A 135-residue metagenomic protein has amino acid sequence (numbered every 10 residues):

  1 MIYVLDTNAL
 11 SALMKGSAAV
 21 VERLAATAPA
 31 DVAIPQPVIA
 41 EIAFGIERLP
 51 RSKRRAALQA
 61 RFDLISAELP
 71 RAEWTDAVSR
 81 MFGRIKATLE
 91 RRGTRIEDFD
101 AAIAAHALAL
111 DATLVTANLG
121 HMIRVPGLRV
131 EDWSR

Functional and structural regions predicted by a protein language model:
M1, A104, L108-R135: Acidic, PIN/NYN-like endoribonuclease modules and their adjacent C-terminal/linker elements
M1-V38, I46-D63, R91, G120: Short, well-structured N-terminal submotif of metal-dependent ribonuclease cores
A12-L13, R23, G45, F82-I85 (+2 more regions): Residues that scaffold the ATP/ADP-binding catalytic core of kinase and kinase-like folds
R23, R61, M81, R95 (+2 more regions): Residue-level recognition of specific faces of alpha-helices
Q36-V38, T75, N118, S134: Residues at the C-termini of beta-strands that transition into short coil/loop
E47, E68-V115: Active-site neighborhoods of divalent-metal-dependent phosphate/nucleic-acid chemistry enzymes
